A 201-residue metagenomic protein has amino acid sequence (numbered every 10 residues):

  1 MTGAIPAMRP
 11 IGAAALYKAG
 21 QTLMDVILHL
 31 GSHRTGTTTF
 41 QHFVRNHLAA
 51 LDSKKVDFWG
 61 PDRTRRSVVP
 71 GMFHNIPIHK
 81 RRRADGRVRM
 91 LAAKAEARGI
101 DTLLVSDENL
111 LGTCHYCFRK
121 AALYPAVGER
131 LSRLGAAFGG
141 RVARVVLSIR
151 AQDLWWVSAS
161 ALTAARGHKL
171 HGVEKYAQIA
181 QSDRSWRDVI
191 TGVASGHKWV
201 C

Functional and structural regions predicted by a protein language model:
T2-A7: Extreme N-terminal basic, low-complexity initiation segments that serve as generic localization/processing leaders
M8-Y116: PAPS-dependent sulfotransferase catalytic core
W59, V200-C201: Short catalytic-loop micro-motif centered on adjacent basic/acidic residues
L110-L111, H115-V200: PAPS-dependent sulfotransferase catalytic domain
